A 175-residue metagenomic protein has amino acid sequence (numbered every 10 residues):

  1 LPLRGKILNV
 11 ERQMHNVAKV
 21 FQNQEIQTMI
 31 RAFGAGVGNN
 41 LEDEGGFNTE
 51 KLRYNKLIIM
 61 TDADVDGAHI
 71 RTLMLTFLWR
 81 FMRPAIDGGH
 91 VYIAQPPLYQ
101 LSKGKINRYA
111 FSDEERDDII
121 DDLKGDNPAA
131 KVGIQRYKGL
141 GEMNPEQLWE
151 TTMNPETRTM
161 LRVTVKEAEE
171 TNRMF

Functional and structural regions predicted by a protein language model:
L1-F175: Conserved phosphate-chemistry cores used by DNA topoisomerases
